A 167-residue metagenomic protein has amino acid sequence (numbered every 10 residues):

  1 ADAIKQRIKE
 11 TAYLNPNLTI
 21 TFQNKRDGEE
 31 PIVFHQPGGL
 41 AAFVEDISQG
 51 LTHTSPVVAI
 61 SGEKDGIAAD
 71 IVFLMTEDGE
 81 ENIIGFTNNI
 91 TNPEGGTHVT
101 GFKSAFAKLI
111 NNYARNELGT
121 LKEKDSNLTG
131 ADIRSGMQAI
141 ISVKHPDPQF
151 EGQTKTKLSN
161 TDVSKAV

Functional and structural regions predicted by a protein language model:
D2-K5, K9-T11, P16-Q153: GHKL/Histidine-kinase-like ATPase module
T156, N160-S164: A sensor for short, sequence-defined functional sites
